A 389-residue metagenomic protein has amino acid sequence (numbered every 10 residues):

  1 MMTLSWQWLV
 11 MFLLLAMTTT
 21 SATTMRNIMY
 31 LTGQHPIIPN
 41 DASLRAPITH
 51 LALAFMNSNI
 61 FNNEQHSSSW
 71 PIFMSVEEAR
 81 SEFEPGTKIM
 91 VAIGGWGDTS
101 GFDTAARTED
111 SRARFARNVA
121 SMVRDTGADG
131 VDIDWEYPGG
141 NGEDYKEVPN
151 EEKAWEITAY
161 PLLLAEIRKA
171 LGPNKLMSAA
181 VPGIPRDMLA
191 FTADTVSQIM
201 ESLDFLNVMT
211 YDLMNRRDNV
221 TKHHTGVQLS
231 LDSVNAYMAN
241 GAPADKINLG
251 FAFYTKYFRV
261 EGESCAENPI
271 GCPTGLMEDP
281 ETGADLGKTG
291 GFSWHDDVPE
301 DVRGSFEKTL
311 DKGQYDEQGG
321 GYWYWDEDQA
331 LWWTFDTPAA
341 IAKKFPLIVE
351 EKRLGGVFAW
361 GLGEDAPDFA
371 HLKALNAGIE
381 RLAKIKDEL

Functional and structural regions predicted by a protein language model:
T3-L4, F12-R26, K386-L389: N-terminal signal peptide
A22-V123, P149, L372-A374, E380-A383: Glycan-recognition patch characteristic of GH18 chitinases/ENGases and related GlcNAc/peptidoglycan-binding proteins
M25, P47-T49, P85-I89, G127-D129 (+4 more regions): Short, well-ordered coil/turn segments that N-cap beta-strands
L31-G33, F55, V91-G95, W135-Y137 (+4 more regions): A cross-domain feature marking catalytic cores of carbohydrate-active enzymes and several ubiquitous metabolic/repair
L51, V91, I133, I167 (+4 more regions): Conserved, mostly hydrophobic/aromatic
I60-P71, P138-D297: Substrate-binding surface in catalytic domains of secreted glycosidases
F73-R80, A116-V123, I157-R168, V196 (+3 more regions): Generic structural signal for well-ordered alpha-helices, preferentially at hydrophobic/aromatic core positions
I93, F251-L347, A377-L389: Glycan-binding loop/region signatures in secreted carbohydrate-active enzymes
